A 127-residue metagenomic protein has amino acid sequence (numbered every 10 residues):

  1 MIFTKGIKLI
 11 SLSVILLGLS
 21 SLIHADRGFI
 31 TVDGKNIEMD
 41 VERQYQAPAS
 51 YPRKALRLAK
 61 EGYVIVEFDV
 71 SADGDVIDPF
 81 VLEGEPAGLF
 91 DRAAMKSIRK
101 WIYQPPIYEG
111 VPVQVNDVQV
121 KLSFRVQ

Functional and structural regions predicted by a protein language model:
M1-S11: Bacterial N-terminal signal peptides that target proteins for export
L12-S13, I23: Cleavable N-terminal signal peptides
D26-R27: Boundary of Sec targeting at the N-terminus
T31-E67, A93-Q127: Short proline/glycine- and basic residue-enriched helix-capping loop/turn segments at helix->loop/beta transitions
K60-P86, I98: Short tight loops/turns at secondary-structure junctions
